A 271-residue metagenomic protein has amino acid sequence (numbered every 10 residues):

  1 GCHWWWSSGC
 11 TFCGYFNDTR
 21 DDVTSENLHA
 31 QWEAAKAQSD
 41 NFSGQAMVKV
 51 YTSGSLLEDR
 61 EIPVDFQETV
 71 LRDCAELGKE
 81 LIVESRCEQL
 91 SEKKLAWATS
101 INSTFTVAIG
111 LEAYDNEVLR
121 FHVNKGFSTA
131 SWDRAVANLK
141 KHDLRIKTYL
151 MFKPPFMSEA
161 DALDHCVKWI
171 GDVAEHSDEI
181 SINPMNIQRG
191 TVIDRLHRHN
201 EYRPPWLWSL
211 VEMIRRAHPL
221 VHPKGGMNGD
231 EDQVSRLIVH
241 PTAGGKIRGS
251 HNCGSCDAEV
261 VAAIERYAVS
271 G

Functional and structural regions predicted by a protein language model:
G1-D18: Local cysteine-cluster metal-coordination motifs and their immediate loop/turn environment, predominantly Fe-S cluster
G14-I62, D73-L90, T104-W132, E179-S181: Core AdoMet radical
H29-N41, L90-T104, D133-K141, C166-S177 (+1 more regions): Short amphipathic alpha-helices and their capping/turn segments at secondary-structure boundaries
G54-L56, C87-Q89, A113-D115, F152-F156 (+2 more regions): Active-site-proximal loop/turn and secondary-structure-junction residues that shape catalytic pockets, frequently
R60-E68, S91-S100, E159-A160: Distinct, well-ordered alpha-helical segments
E88-S91, N124-G126, P155-K168, R203-W208: Active-site glycine- and acidic-residue-rich loops that bind and position anionic ligands or nucleotide-like cofactors
A130-T191, V211-P241: Conserved C-terminal portion of the radical SAM core fold that forms the substrate/S-adenosylmethionine-binding
E201-G271: C-terminal accessory regions of radical SAM enzymes
